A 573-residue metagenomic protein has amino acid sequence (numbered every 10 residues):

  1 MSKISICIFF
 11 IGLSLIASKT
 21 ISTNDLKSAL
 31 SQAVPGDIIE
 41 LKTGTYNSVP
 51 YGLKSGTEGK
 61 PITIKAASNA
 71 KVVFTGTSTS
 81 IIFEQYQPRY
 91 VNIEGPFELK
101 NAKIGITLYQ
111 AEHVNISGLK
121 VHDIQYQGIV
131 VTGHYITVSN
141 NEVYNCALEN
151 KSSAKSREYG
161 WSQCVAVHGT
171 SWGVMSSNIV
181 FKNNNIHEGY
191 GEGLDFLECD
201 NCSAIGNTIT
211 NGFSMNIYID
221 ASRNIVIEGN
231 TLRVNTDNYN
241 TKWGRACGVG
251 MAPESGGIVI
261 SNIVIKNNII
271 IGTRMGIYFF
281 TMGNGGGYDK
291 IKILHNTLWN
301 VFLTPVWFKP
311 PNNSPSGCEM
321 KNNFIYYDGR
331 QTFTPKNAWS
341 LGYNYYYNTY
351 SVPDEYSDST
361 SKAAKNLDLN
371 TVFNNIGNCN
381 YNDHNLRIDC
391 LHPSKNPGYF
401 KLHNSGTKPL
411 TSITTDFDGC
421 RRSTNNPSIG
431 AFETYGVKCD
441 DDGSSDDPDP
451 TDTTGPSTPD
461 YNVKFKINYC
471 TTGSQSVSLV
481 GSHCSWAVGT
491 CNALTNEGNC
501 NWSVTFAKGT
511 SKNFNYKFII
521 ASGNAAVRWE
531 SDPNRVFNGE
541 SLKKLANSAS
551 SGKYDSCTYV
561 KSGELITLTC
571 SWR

Functional and structural regions predicted by a protein language model:
S18-G52, S80, Y399-F400, D418 (+1 more regions): Acidic Gly/Asp/Thr-rich repetitive segments characteristic of extracellular carbohydrate-active and adhesion proteins
T23-N24, E40-T43, S55-T107, N115 (+3 more regions): Right-handed parallel beta-helix/beta-spiral solenoid domain characteristic of secreted/periplasmic
K27, Y51-G52, G76-E84, K100-T107 (+8 more regions): Extracellular beta-strand/beta-solenoid scaffold signature
S48-V49, A67, V72, T77 (+19 more regions): Surface-exposed loop/turn segments connecting beta-strands in extracellular beta-rich domains
G52, N262-C390: Predominantly extracellular beta-rich ligand-binding scaffolds that present long acidic/polar faces for carbohydrate
S361-Y435: C-terminal accessory segments
N462-K512, A521-S541, R573: Aromatic-rich carbohydrate-binding modules that target alpha-glucans
